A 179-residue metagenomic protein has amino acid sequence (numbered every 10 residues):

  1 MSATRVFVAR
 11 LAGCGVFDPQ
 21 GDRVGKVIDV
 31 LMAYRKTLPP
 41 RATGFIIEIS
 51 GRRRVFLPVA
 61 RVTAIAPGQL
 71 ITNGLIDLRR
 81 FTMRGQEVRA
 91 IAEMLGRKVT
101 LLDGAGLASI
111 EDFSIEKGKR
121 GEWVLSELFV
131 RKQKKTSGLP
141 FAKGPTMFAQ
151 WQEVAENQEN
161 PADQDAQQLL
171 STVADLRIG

Functional and structural regions predicted by a protein language model:
M1-G179: Peripheral interaction segments used for macromolecular assembly
